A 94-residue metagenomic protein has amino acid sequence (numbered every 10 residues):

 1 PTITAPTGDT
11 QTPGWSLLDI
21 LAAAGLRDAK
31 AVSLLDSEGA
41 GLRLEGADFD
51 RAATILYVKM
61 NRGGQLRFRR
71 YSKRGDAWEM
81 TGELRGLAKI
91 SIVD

Functional and structural regions predicted by a protein language model:
P1-D94: N-terminal intrinsically disordered, low-complexity segments enriched in P/E/S/T
